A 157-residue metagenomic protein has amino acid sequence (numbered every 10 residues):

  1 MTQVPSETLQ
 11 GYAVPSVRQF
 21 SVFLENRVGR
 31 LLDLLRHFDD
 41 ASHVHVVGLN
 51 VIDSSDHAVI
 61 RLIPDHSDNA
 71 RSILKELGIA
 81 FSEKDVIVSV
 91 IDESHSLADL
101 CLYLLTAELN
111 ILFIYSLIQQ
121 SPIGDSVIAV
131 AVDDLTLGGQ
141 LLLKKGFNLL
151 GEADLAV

Functional and structural regions predicted by a protein language model:
M1-R71, K84-S94, D99-V157: Structural preference for solvent-exposed beta-strand-turn elements and adjacent flexible terminal/loop segments within
K75-E76: Compact, glycine-rich, soluble single-domain proteins
